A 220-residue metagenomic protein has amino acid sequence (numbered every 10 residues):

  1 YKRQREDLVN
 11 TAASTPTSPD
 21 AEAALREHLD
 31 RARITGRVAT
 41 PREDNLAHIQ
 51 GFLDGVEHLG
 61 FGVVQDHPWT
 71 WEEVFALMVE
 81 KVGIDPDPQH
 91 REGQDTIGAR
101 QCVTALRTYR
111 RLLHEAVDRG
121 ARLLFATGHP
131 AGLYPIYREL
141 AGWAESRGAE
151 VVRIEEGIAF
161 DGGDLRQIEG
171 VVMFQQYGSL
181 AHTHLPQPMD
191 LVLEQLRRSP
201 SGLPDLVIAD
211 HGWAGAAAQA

Functional and structural regions predicted by a protein language model:
Y1-Q4: Conserved small/polar residues in nucleotide/adenosyl-binding loops
N10-R122, T127, A131-E139: Electropositive, gly/pro-rich neighborhoods at or near active sites that engage anionic ligands
L106-Y109, M189, D210: Amphipathic coiled-coil/heptad-repeat helices and related helical stalk/stem segments that mediate oligomerization
T127, V152-I154, L206-D210: General beta-strand structural signal in soluble alpha/beta enzymes
A131-L133, S179-L180, G212-A216: Short acidic, S/G/P-rich loop/turn micro-motifs used as interaction or catalytic elements
I136-G142, A217-Q219: Short Gly/Thr/Asp-enriched flexible loops that form oxyanion-binding sites at enzyme active sites
E139-V192: Long, charge-dense
R197-A220: Charge-patterned, long linear interaction tracts outside catalytic cores
